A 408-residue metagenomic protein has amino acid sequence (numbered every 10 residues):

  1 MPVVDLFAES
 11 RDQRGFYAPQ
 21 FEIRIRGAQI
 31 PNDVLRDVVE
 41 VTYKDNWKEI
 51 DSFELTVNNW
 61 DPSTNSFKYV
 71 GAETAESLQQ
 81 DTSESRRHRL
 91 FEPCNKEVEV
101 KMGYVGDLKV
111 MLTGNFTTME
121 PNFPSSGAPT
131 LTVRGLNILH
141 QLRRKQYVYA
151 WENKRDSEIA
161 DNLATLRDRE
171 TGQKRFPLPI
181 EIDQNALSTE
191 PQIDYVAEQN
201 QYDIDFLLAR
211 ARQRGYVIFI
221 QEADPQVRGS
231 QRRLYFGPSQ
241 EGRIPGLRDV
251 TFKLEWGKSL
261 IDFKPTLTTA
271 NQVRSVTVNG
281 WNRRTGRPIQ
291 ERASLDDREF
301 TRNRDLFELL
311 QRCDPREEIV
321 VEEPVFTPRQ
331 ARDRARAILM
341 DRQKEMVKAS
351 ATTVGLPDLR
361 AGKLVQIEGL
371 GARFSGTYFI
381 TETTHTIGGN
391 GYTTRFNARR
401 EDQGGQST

Functional and structural regions predicted by a protein language model:
M1-P93, L131-H140, D305-T408: Juxtamembrane "anchor/assembly" segments of surface/extracellular structural proteins
P2, Q29-V34, K68, R143-E152 (+5 more regions): Surface-exposed, non-catalytic interaction/assembly patches
T64, Y69-L178, Y195-V196: Surface-exposed cap/loop segments at beta↔alpha junctions
T113, S157-D161, I204-L207, S275 (+1 more regions): Extracytoplasmic/secreted envelope proteins and their assembly/folding machinery, especially bacterial periplasmic
F116, V278, I380-E382: Conserved hydrophobic positions within beta-strands
T118-S125, R283, T384-N390: Short, conserved beta-turn/loop elements at beta-strand boundaries and strand-helix junctions
G127-E255: Charged- and aromatic-enriched interaction segments used to assemble and dock large macromolecular complexes
